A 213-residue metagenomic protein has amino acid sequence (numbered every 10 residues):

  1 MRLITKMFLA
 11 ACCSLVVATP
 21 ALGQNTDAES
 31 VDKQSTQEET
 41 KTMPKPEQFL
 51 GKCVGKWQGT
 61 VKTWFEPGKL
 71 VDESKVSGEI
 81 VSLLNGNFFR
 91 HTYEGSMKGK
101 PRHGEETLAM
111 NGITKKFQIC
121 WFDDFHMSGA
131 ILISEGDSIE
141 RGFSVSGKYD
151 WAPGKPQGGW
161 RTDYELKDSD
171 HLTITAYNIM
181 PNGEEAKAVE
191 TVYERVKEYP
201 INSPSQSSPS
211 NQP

Functional and structural regions predicted by a protein language model:
M1, C13-S14, A28: Low-complexity, intrinsically disordered short peptide segments enriched in small/polar/basic residues
M1-L9: Bacterial N-terminal signal peptides that target proteins for export
L9-A18: Bacterial N-terminal signal peptides
T19-G23: Sec/Tat signal peptide C-region and signal peptidase I cleavage site
Q24-P213: Hydrophobic small-molecule pocket/channel-lining residues, especially in calycin-type beta-barrels
